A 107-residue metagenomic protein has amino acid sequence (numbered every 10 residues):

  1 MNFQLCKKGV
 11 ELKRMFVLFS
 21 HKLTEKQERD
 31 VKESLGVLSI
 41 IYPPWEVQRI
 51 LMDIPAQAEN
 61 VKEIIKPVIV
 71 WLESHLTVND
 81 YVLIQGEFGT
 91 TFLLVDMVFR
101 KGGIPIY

Functional and structural regions predicted by a protein language model:
M1-D80, D96, R100-Y107: Long, low-complexity, Lys/Arg-enriched
L83-G89: N-terminal glycine-rich "phosphate-gripper" loop used for MgATP/nucleotide binding and carboxylate activation
G89-V95: An aromatic- and histidine-rich active-site surface loop
